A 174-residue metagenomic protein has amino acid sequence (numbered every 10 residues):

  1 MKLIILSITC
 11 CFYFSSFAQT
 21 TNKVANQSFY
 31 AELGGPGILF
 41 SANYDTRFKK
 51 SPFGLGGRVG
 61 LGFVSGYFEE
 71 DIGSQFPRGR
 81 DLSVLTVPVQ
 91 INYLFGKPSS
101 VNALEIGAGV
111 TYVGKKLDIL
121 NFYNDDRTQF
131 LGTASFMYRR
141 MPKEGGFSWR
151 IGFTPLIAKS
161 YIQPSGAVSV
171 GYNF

Functional and structural regions predicted by a protein language model:
M1-K23, V170, F174: Bacterial Sec-dependent N-terminal signal peptides
C11-F14, R47-S51: Generic N-terminal helix/loop capping motif
Y13-S16, S41, T133, A167: A generic alpha-helix preference that emphasizes hydrophobic side chains
S16-Q19, F29, G57, I106 (+1 more regions): A broad, low-specificity signal marking well-ordered, structured residues that form hydrophobic/aromatic
N22-D45: Start-of-domain marker
N43, R58-G60: Residue-level detector of alpha-helical secondary structure
F48-G54, G62-F174: Outer-membrane beta-barrel transmembrane domain signature
